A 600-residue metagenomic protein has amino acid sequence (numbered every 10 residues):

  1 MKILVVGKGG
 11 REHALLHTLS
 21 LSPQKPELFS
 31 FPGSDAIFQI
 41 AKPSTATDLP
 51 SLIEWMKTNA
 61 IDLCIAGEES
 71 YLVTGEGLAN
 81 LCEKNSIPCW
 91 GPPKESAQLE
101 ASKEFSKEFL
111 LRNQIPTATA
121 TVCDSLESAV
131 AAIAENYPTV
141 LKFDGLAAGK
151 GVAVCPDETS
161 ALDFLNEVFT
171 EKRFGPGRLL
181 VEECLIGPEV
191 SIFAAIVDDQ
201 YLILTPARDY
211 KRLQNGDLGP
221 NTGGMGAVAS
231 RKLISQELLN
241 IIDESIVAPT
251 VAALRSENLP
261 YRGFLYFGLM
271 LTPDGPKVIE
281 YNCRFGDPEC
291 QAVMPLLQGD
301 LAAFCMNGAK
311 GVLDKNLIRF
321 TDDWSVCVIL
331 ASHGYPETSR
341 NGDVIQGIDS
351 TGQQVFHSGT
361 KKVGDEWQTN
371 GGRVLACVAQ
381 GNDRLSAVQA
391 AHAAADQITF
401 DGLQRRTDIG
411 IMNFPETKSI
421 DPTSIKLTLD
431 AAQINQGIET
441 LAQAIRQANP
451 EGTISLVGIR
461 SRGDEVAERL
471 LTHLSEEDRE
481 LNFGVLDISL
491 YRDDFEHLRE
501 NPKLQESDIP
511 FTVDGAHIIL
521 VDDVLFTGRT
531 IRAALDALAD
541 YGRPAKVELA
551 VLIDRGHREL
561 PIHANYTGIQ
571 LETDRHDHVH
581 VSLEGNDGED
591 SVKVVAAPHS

Functional and structural regions predicted by a protein language model:
M1-P92: ATP-binding N-terminal substructure of ATP-dependent carboxylate-amine bond-forming enzymes
I87-G151: A conserved helix-loop-beta module that forms one wall/lid of the active-site cleft in ATP-utilizing catalytic domains
G151-P288: Internal nucleotide-binding/catalytic subdomain
K172-R173, A393-I409: Short arginine-rich
D243-L265, N282-S350, V363: Active-site "cap" helix and flanking loop/linker of ATP-utilizing ligase/carboxylase catalytic domains
E280, K418-S600: PRPP-associated nucleotide enzymes
N341-A376: Generic long, charged, amphipathic alpha-helical segments
